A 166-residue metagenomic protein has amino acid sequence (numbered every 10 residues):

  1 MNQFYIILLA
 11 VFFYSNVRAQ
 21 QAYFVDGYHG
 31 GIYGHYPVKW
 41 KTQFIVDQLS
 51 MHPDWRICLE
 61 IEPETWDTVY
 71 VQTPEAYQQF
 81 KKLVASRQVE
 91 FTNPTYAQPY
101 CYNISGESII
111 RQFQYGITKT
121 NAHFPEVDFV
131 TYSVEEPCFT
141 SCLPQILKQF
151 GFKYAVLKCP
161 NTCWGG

Functional and structural regions predicted by a protein language model:
M1-Q20: Bacterial Sec-dependent N-terminal signal peptides
A19-G166: Carbohydrate-active enzymes and regulators
